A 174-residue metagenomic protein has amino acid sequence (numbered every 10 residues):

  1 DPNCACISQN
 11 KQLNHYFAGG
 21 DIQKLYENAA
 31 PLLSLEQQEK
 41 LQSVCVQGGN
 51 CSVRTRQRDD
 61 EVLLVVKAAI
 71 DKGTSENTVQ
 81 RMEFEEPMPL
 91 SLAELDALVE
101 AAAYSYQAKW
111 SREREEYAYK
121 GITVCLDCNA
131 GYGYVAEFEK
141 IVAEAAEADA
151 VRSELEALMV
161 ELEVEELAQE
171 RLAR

Functional and structural regions predicted by a protein language model:
D1-G121, E165-R174: N-terminal strand-loop-strand beta-hairpin
K24-L33, V124, Y132, A143-A150: C-terminal accessory/tail domains of diverse enzymes
R54, E139-I141: Residue-level recognition of well-ordered beta-strand positions that form the cores of beta-sheet-rich folds across
L63-V65, C125, E137: General beta-strand recognition
G121-D127: Short glycine-rich, acidic/polar surface loops and turns
G131-E139: Residues forming anionic-ligand binding surfaces in small-molecule and nucleic-acid pockets of primarily soluble enzymes
A143-A173: Mixed-charge, glycine-accented linear interaction segment located at domain edges/termini
